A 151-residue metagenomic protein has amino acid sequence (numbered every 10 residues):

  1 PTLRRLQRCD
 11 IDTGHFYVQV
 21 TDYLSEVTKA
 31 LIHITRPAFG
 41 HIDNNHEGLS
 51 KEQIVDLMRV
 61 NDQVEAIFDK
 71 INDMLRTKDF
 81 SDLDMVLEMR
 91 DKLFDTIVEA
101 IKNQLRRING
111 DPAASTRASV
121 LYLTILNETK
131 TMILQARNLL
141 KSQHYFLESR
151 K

Functional and structural regions predicted by a protein language model:
P1-K151: Cytosolic, long alpha-helical scaffolding segments
